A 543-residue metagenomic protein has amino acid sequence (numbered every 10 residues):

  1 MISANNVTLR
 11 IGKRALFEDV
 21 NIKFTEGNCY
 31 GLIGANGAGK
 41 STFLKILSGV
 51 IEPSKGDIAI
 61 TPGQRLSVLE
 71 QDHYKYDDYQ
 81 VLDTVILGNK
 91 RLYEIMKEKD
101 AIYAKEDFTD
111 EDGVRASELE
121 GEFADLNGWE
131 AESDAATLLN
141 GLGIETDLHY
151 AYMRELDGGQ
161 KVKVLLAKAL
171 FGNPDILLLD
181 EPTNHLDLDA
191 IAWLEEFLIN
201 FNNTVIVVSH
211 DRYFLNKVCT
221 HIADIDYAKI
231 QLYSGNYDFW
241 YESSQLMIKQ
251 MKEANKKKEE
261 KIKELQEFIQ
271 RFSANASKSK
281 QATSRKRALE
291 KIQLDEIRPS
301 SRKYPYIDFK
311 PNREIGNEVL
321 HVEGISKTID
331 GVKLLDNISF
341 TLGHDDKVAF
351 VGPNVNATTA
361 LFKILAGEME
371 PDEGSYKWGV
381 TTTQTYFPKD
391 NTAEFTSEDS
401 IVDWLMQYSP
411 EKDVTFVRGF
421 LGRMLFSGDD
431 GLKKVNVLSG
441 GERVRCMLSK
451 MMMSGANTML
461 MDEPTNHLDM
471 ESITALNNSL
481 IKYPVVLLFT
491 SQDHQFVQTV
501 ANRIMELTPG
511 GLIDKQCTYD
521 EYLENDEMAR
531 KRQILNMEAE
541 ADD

Functional and structural regions predicted by a protein language model:
M1-N255, F309-D543: ABC ATP-binding cassette signature C-motif
Y103, Y241, Q270-S273, S277 (+1 more regions): A structural signal for long alpha-helical coiled-coils and helix-turn connectors that form the cytosolic signaling
G113-A116, L186-D187, T283-L294: Extended non-transmembrane interhelical loops and adjacent amphipathic helices of multipass membrane proteins
E130, S277-Q281, K291-S301, K377: Proline-centered turn/helix-capping motifs that create local helix->coil transitions or kinks
A136-L142, E267-R271, R287-I292: Short amphipathic coiled-coil heptad-repeat segments
M251-L265, R271, K278-R287, K303 (+1 more regions): ABC ATPase nucleotide-binding domains
R298-E314: Short, flexible cytosolic linker that couples an ABC transmembrane/permease module to its adjacent nucleotide-binding
